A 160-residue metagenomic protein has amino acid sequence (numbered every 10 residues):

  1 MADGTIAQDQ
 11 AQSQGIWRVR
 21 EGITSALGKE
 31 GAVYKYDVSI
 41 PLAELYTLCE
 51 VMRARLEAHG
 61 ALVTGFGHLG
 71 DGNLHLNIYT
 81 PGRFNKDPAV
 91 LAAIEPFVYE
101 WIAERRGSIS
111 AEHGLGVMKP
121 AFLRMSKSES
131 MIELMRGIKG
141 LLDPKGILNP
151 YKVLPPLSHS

Functional and structural regions predicted by a protein language model:
M1-I94, W101, R105: C-terminal substrate-recognition/cap domain of FAD-linked oxidoreductases
T5-V19, S110-M125, L154-S158: Short proline/glycine- and acidic-rich turn/helix-capping motifs at secondary-structure junctions
Y36, L76-I78, H113, K119 (+1 more regions): A structural signal for short, well-ordered beta-strand segments
D71-H75, R83-K86, G116-K119, P155-S160: Flexible loop/turn segments at secondary-structure boundaries
P96-V98, I138: Alpha-helix-loop-beta-strand connector modules within alpha/beta enzyme cores
A103-L115, P144-L148: Alpha-helix capping/hinge segments and adjacent helical runs
P120-S160: Activity-critical C-terminal alpha-helical subdomain
